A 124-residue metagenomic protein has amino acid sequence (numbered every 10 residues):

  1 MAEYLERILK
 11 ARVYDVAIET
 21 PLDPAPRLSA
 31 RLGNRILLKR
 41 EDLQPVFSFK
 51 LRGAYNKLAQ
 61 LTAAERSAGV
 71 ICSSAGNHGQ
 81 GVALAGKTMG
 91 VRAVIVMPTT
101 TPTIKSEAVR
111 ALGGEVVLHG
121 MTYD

Functional and structural regions predicted by a protein language model:
M1-D124: PLP-dependent amino-acid enzyme catalytic core
